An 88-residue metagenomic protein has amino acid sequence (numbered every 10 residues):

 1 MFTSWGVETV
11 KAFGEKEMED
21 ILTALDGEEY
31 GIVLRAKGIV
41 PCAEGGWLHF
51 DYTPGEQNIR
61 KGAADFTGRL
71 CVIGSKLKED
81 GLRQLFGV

Functional and structural regions predicted by a protein language model:
M1-V88: P-loop NTP-binding site
